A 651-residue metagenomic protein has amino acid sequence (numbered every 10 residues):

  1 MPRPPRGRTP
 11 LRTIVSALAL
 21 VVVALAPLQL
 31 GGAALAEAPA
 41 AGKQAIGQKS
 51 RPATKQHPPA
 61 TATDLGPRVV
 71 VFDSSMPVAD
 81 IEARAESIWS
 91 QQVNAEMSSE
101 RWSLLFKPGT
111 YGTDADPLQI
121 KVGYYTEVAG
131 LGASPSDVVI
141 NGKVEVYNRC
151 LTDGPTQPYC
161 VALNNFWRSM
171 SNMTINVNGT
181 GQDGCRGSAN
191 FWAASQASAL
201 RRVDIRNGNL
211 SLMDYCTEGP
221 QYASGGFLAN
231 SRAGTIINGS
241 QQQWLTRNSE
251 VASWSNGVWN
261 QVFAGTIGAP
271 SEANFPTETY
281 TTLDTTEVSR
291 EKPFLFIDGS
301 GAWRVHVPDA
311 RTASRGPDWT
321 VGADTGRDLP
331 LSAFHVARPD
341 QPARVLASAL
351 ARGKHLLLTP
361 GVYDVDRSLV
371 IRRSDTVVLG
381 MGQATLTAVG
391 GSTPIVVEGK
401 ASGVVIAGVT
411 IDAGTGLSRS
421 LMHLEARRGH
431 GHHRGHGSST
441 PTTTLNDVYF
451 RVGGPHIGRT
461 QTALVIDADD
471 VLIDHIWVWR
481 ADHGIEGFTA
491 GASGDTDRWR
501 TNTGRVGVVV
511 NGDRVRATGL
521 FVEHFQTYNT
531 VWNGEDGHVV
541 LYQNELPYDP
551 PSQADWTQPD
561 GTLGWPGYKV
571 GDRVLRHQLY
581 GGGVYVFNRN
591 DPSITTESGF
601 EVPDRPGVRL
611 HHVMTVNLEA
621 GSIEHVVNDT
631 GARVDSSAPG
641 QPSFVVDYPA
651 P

Functional and structural regions predicted by a protein language model:
M1-A38: Secretory targeting and sorting signals
V21, A33-P651: Extracellular/periplasmic carbohydrate-active domains that bind, remodel, or depolymerize complex polysaccharides
